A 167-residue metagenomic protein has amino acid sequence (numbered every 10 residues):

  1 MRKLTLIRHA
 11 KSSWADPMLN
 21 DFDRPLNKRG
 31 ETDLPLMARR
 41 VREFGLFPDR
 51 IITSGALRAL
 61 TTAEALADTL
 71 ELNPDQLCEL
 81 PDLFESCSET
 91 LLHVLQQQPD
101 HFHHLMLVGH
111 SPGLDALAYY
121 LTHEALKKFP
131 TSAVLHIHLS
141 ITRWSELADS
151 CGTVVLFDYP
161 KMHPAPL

Functional and structural regions predicted by a protein language model:
R2-K3, I7-L83, L167: Active-site-proximal alpha-helix that buttresses catalytic centers in soluble enzyme cores
K11, A56, P112, I141 (+1 more regions): Short, glycine/serine-rich, charged loops/turns that create anion-binding and catalytic segments at active sites
D16, T62-A63, E89, A116-Y119: Short glycine-/acidic-enriched loop or helix-start segments at secondary-structure transitions that form or flank
L19-F22, A65-D68, L92-L95, Y120-E124 (+1 more regions): Short, glycine/charged-enriched secondary-structure capping and boundary segments
L83-P99: Short phosphate-binding loop-to-helix
Q96-M106, S150-D158: A polyampholytic, Gly/Pro-enriched intrinsically disordered region
Q98-M106, S111-A133, I141: Non-DNA-binding regulatory cores of transcription-related proteins, predominantly C-terminal effector-binding
A125-V155, Y159: Domain-level recognition of soluble alpha/beta enzyme cores, biased toward histidine phosphatases/phosphomutases
